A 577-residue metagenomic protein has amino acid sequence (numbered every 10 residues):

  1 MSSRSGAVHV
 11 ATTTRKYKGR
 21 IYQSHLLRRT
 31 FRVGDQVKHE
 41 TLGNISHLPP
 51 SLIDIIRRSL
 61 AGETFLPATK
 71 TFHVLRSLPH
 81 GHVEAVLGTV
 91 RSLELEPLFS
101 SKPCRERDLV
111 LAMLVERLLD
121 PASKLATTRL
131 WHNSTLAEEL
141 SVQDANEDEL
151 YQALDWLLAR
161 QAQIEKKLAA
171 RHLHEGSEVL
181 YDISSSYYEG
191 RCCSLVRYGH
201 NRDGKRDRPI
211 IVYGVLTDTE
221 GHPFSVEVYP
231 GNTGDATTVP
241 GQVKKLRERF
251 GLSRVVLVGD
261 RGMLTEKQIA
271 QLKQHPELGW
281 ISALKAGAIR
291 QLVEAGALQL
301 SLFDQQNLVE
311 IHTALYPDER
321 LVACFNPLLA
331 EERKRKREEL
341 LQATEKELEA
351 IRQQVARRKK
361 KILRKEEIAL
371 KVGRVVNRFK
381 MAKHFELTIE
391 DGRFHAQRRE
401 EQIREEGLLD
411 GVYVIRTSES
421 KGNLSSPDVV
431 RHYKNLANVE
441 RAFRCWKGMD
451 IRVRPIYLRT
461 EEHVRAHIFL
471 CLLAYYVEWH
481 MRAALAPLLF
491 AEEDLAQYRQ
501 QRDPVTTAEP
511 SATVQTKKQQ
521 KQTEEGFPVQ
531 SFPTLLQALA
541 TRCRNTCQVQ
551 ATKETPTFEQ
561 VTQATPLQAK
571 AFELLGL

Functional and structural regions predicted by a protein language model:
S2-T12, Y17-K38, V90-L577: Anion-binding and metal-coordination hotspots
R15, I21-S24, R29-K102: DNA- and nucleic-acid-binding/regulatory domain cores of transcription factors and nucleic-acid enzymes
